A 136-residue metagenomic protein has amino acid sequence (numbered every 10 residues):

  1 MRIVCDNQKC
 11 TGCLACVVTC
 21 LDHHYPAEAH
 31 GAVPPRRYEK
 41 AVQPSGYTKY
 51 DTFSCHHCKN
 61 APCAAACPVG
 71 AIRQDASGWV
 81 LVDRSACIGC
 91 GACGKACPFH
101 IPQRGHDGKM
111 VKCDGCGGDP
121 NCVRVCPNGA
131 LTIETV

Functional and structural regions predicted by a protein language model:
M1-V136: Non-ligating segments of multi-cofactor redox enzymes
